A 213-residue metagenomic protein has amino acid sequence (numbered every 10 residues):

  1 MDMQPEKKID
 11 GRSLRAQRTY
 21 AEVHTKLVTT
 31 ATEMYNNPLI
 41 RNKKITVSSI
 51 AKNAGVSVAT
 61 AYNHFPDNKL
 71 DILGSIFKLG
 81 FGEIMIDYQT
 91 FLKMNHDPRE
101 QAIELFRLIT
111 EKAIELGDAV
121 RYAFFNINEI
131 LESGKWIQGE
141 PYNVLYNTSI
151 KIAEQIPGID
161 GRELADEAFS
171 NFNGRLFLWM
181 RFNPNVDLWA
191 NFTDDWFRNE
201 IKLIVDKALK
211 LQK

Functional and structural regions predicted by a protein language model:
M1-R41, S49-N53: Basic, helix-initiating cap at the start of DNA-binding domains
D2, I76, T110-K112, G139 (+5 more regions): Alpha-helical bundle regulatory/interaction domains
K26, P38-D71, S75: Helix-turn-helix
K26, T30-P38, E83, D87-M94 (+1 more regions): Solvent-exposed, amphipathic alpha-helical segments
G82-Q89, I130-G158, R162-E167, D195 (+1 more regions): Amphipathic alpha-helical packing segments from all-alpha helical-bundle domains
Q89-E115, A168: Hydrophobic alpha-helical connector segments
K112-W136, F177-P184: Amphipathic alpha-helical segments used for helix-helix packing
